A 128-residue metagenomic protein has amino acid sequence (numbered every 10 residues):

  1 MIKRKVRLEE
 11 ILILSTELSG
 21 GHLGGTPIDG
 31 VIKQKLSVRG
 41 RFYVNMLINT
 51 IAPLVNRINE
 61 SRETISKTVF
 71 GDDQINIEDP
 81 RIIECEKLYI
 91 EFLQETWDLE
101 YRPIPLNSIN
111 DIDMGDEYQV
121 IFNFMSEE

Functional and structural regions predicted by a protein language model:
M1-R7: Hydrophobic membrane-targeting and insertion signals
R7-E63: N-terminal interaction modules that seed assembly of large macromolecular complexes
P53-E128: Low-complexity intrinsically disordered segments
